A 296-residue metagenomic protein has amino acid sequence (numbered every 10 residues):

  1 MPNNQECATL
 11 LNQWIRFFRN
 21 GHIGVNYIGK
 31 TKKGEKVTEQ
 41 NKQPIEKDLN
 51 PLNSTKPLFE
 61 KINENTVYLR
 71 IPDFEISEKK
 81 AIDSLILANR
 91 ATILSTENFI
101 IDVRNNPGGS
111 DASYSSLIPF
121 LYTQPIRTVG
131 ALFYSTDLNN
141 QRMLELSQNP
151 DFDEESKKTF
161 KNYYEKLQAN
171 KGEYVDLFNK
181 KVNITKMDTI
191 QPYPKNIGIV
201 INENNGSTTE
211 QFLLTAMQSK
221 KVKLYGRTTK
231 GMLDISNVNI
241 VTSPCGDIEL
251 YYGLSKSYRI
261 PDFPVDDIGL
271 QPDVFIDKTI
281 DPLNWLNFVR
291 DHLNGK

Functional and structural regions predicted by a protein language model:
M1-E155, Y193-N196, K223, T228 (+5 more regions): Flexible, low-complexity junctional segments that flank or bridge functional domains
R127, L132-Y134, K158-D176, S255-Q271: Extended, charge-rich low-complexity interaction segments
L146-N149, K158-T229, D234-S236: Flexible, glycine-rich surface segments
Y251-G253: Conserved active-site loop/cleft motifs that coordinate metal ions or position small ligands
